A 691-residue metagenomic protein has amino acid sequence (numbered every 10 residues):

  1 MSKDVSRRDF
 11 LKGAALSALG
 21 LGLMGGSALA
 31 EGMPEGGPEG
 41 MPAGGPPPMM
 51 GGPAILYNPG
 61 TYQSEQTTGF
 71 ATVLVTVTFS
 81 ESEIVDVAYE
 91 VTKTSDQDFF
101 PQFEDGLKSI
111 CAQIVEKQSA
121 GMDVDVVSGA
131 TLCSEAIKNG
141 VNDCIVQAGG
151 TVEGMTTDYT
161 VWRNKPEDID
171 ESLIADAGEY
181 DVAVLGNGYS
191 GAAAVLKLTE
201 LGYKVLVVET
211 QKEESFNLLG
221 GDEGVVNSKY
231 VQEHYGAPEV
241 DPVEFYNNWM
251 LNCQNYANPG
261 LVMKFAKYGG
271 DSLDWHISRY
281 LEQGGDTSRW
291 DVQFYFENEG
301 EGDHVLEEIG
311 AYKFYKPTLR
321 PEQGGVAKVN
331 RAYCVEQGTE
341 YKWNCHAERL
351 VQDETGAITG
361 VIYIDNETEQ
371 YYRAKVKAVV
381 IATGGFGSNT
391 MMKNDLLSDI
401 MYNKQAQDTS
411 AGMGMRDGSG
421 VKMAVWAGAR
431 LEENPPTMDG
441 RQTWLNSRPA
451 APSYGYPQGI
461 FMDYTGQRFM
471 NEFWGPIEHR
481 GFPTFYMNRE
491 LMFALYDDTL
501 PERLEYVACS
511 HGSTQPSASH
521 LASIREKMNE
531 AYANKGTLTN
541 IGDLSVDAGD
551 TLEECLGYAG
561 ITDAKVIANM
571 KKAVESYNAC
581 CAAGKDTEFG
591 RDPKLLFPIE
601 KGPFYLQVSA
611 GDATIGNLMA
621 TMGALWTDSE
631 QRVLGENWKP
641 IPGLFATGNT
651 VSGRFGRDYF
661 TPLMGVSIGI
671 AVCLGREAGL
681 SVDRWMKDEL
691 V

Functional and structural regions predicted by a protein language model:
M1-A18, M24: N-terminal secretory signal peptides and thylakoid transit peptides that target proteins across membranes
G52-V161: Active-site- and interface-proximal helix/loop "cap" or "latch" segments in soluble metabolic and energy-transducing
T92, R349, K565-D658: A glycine-rich dinucleotide-binding beta-alpha-beta segment and adjacent secondary-structure elements that constitute
G178-Y180, E369-A378: Core beta-strand elements of the Rossmann-like FAD/NAD(P) dinucleotide-binding domain in flavoenzyme oxidoreductases
L201-N217: Glycine-rich FAD pyrophosphate-binding loop
A266-Q370, N389-M391, V574, C581-Q607: Conserved redox-cofactor binding core of oxidoreductases
K375-W444, Q631, P662, I668-E677: Glycine-rich loop(s) and the adjacent beta-strand/alpha-helix scaffold that form part
V421-M423, A427-Y558: An anion/pyrophosphate-binding glycine-rich loop and adjacent beta-alpha core in soluble alpha-beta enzymes
